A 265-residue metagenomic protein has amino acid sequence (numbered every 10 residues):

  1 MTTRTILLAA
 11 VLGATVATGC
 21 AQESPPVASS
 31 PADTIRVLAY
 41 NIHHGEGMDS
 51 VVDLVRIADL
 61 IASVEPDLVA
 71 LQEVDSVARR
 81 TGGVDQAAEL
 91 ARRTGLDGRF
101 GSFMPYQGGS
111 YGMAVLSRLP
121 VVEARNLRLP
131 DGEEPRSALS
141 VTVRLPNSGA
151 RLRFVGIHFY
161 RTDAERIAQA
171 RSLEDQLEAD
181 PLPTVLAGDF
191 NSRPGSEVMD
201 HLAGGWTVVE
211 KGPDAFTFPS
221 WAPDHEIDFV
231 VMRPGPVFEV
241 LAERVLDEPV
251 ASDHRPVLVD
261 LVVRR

Functional and structural regions predicted by a protein language model:
M1-L7: Bacterial N-terminal signal peptides that target proteins for export
L7-A17: Bacterial N-terminal signal peptides
L12, A21-L68, R80, R92 (+2 more regions): Active-site regions of metal-assisted phosphoester/phosphodiester hydrolases, unifying DNase/endonuclease modules
A70-D75: A short beta-strand-loop structural module common to alpha/beta enzyme folds
